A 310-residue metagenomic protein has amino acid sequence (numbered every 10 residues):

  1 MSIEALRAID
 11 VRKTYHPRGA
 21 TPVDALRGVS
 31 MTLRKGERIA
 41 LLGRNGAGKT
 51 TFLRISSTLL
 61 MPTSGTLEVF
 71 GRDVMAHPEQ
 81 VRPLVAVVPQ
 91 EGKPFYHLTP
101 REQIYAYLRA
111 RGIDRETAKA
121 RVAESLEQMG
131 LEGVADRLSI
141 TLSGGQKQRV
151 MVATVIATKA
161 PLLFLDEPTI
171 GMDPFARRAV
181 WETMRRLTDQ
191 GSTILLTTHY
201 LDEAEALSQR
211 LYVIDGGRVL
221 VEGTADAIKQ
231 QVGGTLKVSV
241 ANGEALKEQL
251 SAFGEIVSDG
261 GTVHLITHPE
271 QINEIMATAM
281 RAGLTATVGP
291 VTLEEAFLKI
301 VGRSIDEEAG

Functional and structural regions predicted by a protein language model:
M1-A8, T14-G28, P78: A short, flexible loop at the N-terminus of ABC-type nucleotide-binding domains that lies
S57: Helix-to-loop junction immediately C-terminal to a conserved catalytic motif
G65-A76, Q80-V81: Conserved ABC transporter NBD signature motif
H97, L138-L142: Conserved ABC ATPase signature
Y105, R109, E116-V134: Conserved ABC ATPase "signature" region
L163-D166: Catalytic Walker B motif of ABC-type/P-loop ATPase nucleotide-binding domains
W181-P269, T287: ABC transporter nucleotide-binding domain
